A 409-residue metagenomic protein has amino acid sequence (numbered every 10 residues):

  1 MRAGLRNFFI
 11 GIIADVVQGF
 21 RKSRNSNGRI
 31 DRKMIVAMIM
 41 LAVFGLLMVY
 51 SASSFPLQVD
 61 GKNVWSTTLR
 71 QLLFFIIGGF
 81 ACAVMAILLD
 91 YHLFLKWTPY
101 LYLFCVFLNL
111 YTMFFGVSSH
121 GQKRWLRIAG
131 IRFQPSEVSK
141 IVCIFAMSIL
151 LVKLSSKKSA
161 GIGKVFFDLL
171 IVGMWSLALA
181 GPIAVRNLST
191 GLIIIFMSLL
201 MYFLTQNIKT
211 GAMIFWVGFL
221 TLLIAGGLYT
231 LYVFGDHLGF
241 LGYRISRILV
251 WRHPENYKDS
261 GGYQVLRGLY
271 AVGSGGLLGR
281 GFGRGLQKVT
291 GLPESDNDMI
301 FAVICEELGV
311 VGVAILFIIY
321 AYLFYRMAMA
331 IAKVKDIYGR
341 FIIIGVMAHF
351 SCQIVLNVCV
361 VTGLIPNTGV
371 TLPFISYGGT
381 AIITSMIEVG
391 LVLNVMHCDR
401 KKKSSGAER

Functional and structural regions predicted by a protein language model:
M1-N25, V355-R409: A juxtamembrane structural motif centered on a specific transmembrane helix
R2, R6-V17, G242-I245, L249-R252 (+4 more regions): Membrane-interacting alpha-helical segments
R24-M38: N-terminal membrane topogenic signal
I39, S51, G61-S260, A302-V360 (+2 more regions): Hydrophobic alpha-helical transmembrane segments of multi-pass inner membrane proteins, especially in bacterial systems
N187-I193, R280-G285, S295-N297, A314 (+3 more regions): Transmembrane helix boundary and interhelical junction motifs in multipass membrane proteins
I193-I194, S198, R284-K288, I319 (+2 more regions): Re-entrant/interfacial helical elements at transmembrane boundaries that shape and gate the permeation pathway
V250-N297, V311-G312: TM-adjacent membrane-interface loops and short helices in multi-pass inner/ER membrane proteins
